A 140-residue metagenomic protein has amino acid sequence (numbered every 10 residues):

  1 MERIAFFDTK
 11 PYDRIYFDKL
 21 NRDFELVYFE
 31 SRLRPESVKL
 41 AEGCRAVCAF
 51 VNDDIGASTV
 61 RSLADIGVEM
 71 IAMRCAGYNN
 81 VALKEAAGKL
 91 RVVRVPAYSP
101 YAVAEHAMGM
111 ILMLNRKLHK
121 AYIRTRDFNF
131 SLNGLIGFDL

Functional and structural regions predicted by a protein language model:
M1-E2, L140: A short, charged/proline- and glycine-enriched loop that marks the coil->beta-strand transition at the N-terminal
E2-R91: An N-terminal-biased, well-structured beta-alpha scaffold segment characteristic of Rossmann-like dinucleotide-binding
L90-L140: Phosphate-binding beta-alpha-beta segment of Rossmann-like dinucleotide-binding domains, i.e., the NAD(P)
